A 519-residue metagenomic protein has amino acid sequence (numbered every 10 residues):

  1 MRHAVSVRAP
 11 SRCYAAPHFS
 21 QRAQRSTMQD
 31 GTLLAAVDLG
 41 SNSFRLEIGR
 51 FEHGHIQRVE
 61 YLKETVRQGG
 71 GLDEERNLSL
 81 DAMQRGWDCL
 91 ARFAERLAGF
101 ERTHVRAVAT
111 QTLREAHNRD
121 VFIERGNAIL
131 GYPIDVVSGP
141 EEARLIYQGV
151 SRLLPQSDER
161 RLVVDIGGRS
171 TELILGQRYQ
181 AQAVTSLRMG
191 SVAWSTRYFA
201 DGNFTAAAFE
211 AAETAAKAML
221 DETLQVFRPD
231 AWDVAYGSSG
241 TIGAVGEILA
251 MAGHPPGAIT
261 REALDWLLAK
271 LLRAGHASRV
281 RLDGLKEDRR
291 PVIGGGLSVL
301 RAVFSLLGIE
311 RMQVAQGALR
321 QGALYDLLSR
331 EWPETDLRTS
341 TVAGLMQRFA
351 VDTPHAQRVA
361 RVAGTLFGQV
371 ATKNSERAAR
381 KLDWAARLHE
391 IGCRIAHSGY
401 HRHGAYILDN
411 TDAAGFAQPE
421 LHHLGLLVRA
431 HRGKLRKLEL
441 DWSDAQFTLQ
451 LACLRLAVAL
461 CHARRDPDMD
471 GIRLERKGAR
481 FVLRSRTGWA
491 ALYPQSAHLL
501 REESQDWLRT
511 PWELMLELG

Functional and structural regions predicted by a protein language model:
Q29-L34, I48-F51, R67, G71-R102 (+5 more regions): Helical "lid/coupling" subdomains associated with nucleotide-phosphate turnover
S43-R45: Short N-terminal binding/cap micro-motifs at the start of the first secondary-structure element
G54-V59, Q180-Q182: Beta-strand initiation motifs
R160-I174: A generic, well-ordered mixed alpha/beta core segment in the N-terminal half of proteins
E310, T510-G519: A short amphipathic beta-strand at an alpha->beta junction
L492-L514: Short, non-transmembrane amphipathic alpha-helical segments
